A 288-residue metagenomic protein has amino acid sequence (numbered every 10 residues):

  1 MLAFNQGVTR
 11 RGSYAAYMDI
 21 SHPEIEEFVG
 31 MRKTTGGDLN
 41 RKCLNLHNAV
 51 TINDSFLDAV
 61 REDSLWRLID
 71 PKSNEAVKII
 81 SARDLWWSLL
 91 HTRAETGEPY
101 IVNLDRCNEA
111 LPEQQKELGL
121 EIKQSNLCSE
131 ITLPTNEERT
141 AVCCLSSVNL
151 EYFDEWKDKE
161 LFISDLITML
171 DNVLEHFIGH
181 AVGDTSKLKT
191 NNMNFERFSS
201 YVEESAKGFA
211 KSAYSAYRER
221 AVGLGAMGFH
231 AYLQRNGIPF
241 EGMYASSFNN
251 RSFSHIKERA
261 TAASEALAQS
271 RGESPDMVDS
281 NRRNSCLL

Functional and structural regions predicted by a protein language model:
M1-F4, R93-A216, G228-L233: Function-dense linear segments that define catalytic or interfacial modules in macromolecule-processing proteins
F4, S88-H91, I131-L133, Y217-R218 (+2 more regions): Generic recognition of flexible, low-complexity loop/linker segments
Q6-L120, A226-S274: Conserved, charged catalytic cores of large soluble enzymes
T9, S73, I163-A213, Y217 (+1 more regions): Internal maturation/activation junctions in enzymes
G12-Y14, E62, L127-C128, R139-C144 (+1 more regions): A generic structural signal for well-ordered coil/turn residues at beta-strand boundaries that shape enzyme active-site
Y14, V142, E219-A226: Short alpha-helical patches at coil-to-helix transitions and adjacent helical residues in well-structured domains
N45, N126, N149, N284-S285: Asparagine-centered polar/low-complexity signal
